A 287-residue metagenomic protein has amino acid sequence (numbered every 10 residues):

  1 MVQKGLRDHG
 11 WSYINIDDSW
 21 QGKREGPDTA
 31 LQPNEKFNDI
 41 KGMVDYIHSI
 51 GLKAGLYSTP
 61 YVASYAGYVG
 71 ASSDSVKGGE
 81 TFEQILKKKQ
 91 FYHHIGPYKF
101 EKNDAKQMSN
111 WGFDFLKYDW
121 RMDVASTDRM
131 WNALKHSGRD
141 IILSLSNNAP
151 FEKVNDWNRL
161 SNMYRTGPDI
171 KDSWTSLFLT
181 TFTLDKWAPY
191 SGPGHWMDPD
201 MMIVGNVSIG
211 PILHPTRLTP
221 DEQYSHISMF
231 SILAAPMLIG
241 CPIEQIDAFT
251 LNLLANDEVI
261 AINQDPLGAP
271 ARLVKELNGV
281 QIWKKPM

Functional and structural regions predicted by a protein language model:
M1, G67-I95, L160, Y164-G167 (+2 more regions): Glycan-binding loop/region signatures in secreted carbohydrate-active enzymes
M1-S126: Aromatic-lined carbohydrate-binding/catalytic grooves of carbohydrate-active enzymes
Q3-K4, Y46-I50, W111, A133-D140 (+2 more regions): Structured segments of extracytoplasmic/periplasmic soluble domains in secreted or envelope-associated proteins
Q3-S12, S49-L52, D156, Q245-E258 (+1 more regions): Marks the mature luminal ectodomains of secretory-pathway proteins
G42, N103, A125-R129, G138 (+5 more regions): Generic recognition of stable, solvent-exposed alpha-helical segments in well-folded globular domains
Q90-Y92, F100, I142-P242: Glycan-recognition surfaces
G112-L116, W120-A149: Extracytoplasmic, non-cytosolic globular domains
L238-M287: Glycan-recognition and catalytic regions of carbohydrate-active enzymes
